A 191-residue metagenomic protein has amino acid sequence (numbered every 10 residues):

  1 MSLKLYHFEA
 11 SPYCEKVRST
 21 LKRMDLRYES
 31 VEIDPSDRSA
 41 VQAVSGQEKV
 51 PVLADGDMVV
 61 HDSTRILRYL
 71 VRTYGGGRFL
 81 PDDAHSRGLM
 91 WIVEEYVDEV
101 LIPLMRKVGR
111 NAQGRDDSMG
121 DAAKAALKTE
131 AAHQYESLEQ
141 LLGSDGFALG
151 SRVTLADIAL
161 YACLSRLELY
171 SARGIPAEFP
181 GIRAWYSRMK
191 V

Functional and structural regions predicted by a protein language model:
M1-A126: GST-like domain detector, emphasizing the conserved glutathione-binding G-site in the N-terminal thioredoxin-like
V97-R188: GST-like fold's C-terminal all-alpha helical module
V191: Charged phosphate-binding loop/patch that engages nucleotide di/tri-phosphates or the phosphate backbone of nucleic
